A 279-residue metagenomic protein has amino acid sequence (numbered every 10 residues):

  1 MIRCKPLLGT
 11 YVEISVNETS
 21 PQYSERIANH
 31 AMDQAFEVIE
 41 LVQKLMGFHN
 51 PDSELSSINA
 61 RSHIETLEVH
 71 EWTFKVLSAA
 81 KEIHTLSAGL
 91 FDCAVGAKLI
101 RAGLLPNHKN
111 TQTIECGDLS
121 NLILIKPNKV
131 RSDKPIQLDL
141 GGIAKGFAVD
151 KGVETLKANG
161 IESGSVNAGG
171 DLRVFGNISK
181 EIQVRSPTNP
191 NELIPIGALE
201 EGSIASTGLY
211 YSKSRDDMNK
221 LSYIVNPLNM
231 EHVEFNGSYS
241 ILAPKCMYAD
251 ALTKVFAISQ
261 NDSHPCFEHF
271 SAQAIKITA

Functional and structural regions predicted by a protein language model:
M1-A279: Mature catalytic core of soluble alpha/beta enzymes
